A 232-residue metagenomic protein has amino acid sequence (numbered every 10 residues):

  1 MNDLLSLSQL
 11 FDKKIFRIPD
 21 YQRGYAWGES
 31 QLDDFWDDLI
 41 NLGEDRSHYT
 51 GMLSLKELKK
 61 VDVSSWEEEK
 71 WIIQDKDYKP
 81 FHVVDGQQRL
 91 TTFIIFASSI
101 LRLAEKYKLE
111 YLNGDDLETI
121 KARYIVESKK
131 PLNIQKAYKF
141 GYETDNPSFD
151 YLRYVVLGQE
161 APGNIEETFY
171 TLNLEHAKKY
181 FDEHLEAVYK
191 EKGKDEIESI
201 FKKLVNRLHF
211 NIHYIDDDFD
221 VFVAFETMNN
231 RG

Functional and structural regions predicted by a protein language model:
M1-G232: Glycine- and hydrophobic-rich flexible loops that cap the catalytic core of alpha/beta enzyme folds
